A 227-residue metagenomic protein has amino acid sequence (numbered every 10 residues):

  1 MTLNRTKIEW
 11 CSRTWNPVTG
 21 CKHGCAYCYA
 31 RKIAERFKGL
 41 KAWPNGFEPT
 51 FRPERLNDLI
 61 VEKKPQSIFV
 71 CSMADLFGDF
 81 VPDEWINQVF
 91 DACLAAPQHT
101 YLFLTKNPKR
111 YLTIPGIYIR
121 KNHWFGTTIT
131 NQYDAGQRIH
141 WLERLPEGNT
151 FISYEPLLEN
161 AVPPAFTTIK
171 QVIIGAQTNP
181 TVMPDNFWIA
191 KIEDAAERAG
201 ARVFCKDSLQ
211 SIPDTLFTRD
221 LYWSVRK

Functional and structural regions predicted by a protein language model:
M1-H123, Q132-I139, P146, A161-F166: Conserved Radical SAM active-site core
M1-N16, G20, F37, E147 (+2 more regions): Auxiliary Fe-S-binding modules of radical SAM enzymes
R31, C71, T128, G175 (+1 more regions): Conserved residues at the C-terminal ends of beta-strands
S67-F69, T100-L102, N122-G126, N149-S153 (+2 more regions): Structural preference for beta-strand elements that scaffold enzyme active sites
A74, N107-K109, I129-N131, P156-L158 (+2 more regions): Active-site-proximal loop/turn and secondary-structure-junction residues that shape catalytic pockets, frequently
W124-T130, S224-K227: Acidic, His- and aromatic-enriched active-site or binding-groove loops in soluble protein domains that engage sugars
I129, D134-W141, F151-P156: Internal catalytic-core helix/loop-beta-alpha segment that presents or stabilizes conserved functional determinants
